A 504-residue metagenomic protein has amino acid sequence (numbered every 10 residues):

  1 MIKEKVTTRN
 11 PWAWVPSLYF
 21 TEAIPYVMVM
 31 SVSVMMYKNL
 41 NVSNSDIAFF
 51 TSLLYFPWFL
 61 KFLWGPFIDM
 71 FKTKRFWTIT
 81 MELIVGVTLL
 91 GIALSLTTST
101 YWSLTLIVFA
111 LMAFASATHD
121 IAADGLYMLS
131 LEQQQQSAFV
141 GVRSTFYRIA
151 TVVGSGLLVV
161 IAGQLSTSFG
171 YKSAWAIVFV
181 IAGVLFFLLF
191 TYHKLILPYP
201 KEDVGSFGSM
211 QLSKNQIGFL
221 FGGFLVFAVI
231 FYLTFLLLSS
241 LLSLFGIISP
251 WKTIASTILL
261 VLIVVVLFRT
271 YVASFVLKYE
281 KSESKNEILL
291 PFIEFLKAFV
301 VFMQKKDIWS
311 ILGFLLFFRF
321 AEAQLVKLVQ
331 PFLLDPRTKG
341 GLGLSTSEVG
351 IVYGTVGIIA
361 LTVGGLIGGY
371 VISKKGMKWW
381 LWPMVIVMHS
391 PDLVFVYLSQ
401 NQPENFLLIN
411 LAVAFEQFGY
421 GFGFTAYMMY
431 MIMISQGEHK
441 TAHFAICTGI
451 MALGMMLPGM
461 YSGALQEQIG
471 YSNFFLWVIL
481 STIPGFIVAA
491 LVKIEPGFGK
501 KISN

Functional and structural regions predicted by a protein language model:
M1-R9, L96, T100, Q133-F314 (+1 more regions): Intracellular loop-helix junctions on the cytosolic face of multi-pass helical membrane proteins
I2-W58, F231, F235-S239, W309-F314 (+1 more regions): Helix-loop boundary and gating motifs at the non-cytosolic
V42-F56, I247-L259, R337-I359, L408 (+2 more regions): Loop-to-transmembrane helix entry
F56-K61, I258-T270, V349-S373, M384 (+2 more regions): Transmembrane alpha-helices of Major Facilitator/SLC transporters
L60-T73, V363-W380, Q466-E467: Helix-to-loop junctions at the C-terminal end of transmembrane segments in multipass secondary transporters
M70-I84, S373-V387, F406: Cytoplasmic membrane-interface "Motif A"-like loop-to-helix N-cap segments of 12-TM Major Facilitator Superfamily
I79, L83-T100, I386-E404: C-terminal ends and interior cores of transmembrane alpha-helices in multi-pass membrane transporters/permeases
K378-Y427: C-terminal transmembrane helical hairpin of 12-TM major facilitator-type secondary transporters
